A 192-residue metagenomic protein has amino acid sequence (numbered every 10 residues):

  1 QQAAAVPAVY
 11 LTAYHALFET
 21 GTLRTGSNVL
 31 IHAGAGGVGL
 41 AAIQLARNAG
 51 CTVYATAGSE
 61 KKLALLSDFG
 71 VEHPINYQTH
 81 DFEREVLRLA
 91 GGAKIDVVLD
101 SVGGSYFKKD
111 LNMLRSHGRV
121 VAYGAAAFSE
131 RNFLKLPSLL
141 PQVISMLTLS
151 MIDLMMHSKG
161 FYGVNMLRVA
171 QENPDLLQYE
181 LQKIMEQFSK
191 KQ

Functional and structural regions predicted by a protein language model:
Q2-H80, R84-E85: Mid-domain Rossmann-like dinucleotide-binding core that forms the NAD(H)/NADP(H) cofactor-binding site
A13, A46, L66, D96-V98 (+2 more regions): Terminal peptide-recognition signature
E19-L23, R88-G92, N112: Glycine-rich helix-loop-beta junction characteristic of Rossmann-like nucleotide cofactor-binding loops
L30, I75, V98-L99, V121: N-terminal Rossmann-like NAD(P) cofactor-binding module of classical short-chain dehydrogenase/reductase
E60, T79-R84, G92, G104 (+2 more regions): Structural motif corresponding to alpha-helix initiation and N-cap regions
G92, D96, M185, S189-Q192: C-terminal capping/lid region of NAD(P)-dependent oxidoreductase domains
A93-D100, G118: Short SAM/SAH-binding signature in class I
S105-K190: Glycine-rich phosphate-binding loop and adjacent beta-alpha segment of Rossmann(oid) nucleotide-cofactor-binding
